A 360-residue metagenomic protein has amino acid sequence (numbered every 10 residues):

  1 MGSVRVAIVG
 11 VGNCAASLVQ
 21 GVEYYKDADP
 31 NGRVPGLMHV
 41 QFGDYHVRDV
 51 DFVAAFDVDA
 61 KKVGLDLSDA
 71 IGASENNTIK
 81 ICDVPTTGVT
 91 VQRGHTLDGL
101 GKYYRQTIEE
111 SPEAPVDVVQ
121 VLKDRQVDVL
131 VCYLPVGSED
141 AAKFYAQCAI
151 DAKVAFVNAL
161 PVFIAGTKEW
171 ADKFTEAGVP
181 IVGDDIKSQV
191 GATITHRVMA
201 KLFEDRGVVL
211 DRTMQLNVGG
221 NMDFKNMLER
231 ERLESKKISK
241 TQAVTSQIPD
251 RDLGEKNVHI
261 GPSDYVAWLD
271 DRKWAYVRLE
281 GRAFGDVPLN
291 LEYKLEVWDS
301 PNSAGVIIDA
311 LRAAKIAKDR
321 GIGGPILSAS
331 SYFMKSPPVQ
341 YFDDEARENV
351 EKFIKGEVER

Functional and structural regions predicted by a protein language model:
M1-Y145, L233-I238, A275, F284: N-terminal glycine-/serine-/threonine-rich beta1-alpha1-beta2 phosphate-ribose binding loop of Rossmann-like
V9, R48, K62, D69 (+3 more regions): Active-site-lining helix/loop region of Rossmann-like oxidoreductase modules
G10-A16, L134-D140, L160-G166, K187-T193 (+1 more regions): Gly/Ser/Thr-rich loops at beta-strand to alpha-helix junctions that form or flank small-molecule/cofactor-binding
V127, K153-V154, V179, V208: Short glycine/serine/threonine/alanine-rich loop segments
L130-C132, F156-A159, V182-D185, R212-T213: Short catalytic-loop micro-motif centered on adjacent basic/acidic residues
P135-D151, A159-P180: Rossmann-fold NAD(P)-binding glycine/threonine-rich loop
K173-I186, G207, D211: Rossmann-fold dehydrogenase core element
N302-R360: NAD(P)-dependent Rossmann-like dehydrogenase/reductase catalytic/cofactor-binding core
